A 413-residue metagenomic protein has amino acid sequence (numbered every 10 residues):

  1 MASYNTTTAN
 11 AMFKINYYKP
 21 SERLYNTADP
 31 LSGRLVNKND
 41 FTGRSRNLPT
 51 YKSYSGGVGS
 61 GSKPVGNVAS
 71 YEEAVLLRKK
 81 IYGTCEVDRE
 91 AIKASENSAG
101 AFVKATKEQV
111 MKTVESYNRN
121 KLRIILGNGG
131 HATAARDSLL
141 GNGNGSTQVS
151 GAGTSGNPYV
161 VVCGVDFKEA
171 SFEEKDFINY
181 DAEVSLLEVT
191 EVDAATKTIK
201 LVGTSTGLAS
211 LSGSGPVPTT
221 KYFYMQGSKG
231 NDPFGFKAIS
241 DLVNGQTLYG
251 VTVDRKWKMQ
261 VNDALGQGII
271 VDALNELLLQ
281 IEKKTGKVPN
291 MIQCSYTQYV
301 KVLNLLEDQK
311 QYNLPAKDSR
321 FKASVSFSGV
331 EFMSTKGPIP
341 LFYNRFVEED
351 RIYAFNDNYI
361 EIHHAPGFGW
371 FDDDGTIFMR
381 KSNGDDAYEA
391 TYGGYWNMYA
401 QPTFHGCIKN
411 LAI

Functional and structural regions predicted by a protein language model:
M1-K52, E73-I413: Core alpha/beta structural scaffold of self-assembling particle/tube/pore-forming proteins
P49-Y71: N-terminal low-complexity, intrinsically disordered segments
